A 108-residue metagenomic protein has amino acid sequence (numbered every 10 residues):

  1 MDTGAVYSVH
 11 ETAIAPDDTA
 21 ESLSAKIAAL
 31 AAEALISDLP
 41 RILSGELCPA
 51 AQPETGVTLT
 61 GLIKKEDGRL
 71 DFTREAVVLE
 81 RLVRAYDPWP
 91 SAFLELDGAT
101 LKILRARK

Functional and structural regions predicted by a protein language model:
M1-L59: Donor/substrate-binding cores of folate-linked one-carbon enzymes
E54-K108: Internal anion-binding site segments
